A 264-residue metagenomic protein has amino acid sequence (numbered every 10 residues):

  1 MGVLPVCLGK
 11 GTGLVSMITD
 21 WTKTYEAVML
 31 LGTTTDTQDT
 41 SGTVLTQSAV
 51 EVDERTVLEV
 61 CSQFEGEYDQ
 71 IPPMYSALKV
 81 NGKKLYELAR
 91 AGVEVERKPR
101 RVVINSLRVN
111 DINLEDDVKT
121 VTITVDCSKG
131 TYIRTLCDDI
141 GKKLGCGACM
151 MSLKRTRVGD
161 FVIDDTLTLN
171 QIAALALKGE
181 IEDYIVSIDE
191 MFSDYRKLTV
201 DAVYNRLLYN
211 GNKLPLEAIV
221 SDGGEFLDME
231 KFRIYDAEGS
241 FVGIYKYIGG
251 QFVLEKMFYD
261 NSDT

Functional and structural regions predicted by a protein language model:
M1-L167, G243-I244: RNA pseudouridine synthases
V3, I18-W21, R55, V60 (+1 more regions): Accessory RNA 3′-end/elbow-binding domains used by RNA modification enzymes
